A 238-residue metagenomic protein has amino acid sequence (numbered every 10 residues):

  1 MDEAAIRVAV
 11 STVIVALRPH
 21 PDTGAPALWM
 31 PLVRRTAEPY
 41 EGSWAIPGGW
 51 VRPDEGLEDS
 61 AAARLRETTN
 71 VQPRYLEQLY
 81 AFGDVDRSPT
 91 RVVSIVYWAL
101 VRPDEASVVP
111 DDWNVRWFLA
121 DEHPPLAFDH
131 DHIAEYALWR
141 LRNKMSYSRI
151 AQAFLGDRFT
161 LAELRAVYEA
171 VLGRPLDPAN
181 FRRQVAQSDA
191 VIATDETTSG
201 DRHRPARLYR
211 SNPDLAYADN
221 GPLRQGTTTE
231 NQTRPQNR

Functional and structural regions predicted by a protein language model:
M1-W44: N-terminal strand-loop-strand
I6-V10, W29, E58-A62, R66-V108 (+5 more regions): Active-site segment of metal-dependent pyrophosphate-handling enzymes, primarily the Nudix hydrolase catalytic core
I14-A16, L32, W98-L100, L208-R210: Short, well-ordered beta-strand micro-motif
I46-D54, A153: Short histidine-centered catalytic/ligand-binding loop motif
V96-A99, S107-M145, F154-A162, V167 (+2 more regions): NUDIX/MutT-family hydrolases
A166-P175: Short helix-coil junctions and helix-kink-helix linkers
A193-R238: Long, intrinsically disordered, low-complexity Ser/Thr/Pro-rich regulatory/activation regions of nuclear proteins
